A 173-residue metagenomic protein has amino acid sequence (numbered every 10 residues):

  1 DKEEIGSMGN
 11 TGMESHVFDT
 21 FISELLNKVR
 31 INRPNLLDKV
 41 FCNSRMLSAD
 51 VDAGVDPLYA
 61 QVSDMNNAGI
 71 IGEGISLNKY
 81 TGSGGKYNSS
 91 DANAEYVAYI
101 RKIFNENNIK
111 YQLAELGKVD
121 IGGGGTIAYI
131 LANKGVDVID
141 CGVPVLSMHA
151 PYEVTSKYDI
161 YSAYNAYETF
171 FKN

Functional and structural regions predicted by a protein language model:
D1-I70: Acidic/histidine-rich catalytic neighborhood of metal-dependent amide-processing enzymes
S7, S15, S23, S44 (+8 more regions): Generic serine detector
M13-T20, D91-Y99, G122-G125, Y158-N165: Conserved active-site and cofactor/substrate-binding residues in soluble primary-metabolism enzymes
S15, N32-R33, N93, L113 (+2 more regions): Alpha-helix initiation/capping motif
I22-R30, V55-D56, R101-F104, N108 (+2 more regions): Structural signal for hydrophobic packing residues in well-ordered secondary-structure cores of soluble enzyme domains
L26-N32, S76-G82, V143-V145, T169-N173: Short C-terminal domain-edge/linker segments immediately following a structured domain
D56-Y59, S63-Y152: Active-site-adjacent substrate-binding region of metalloamidase/peptidase-like peptide-processing proteins
V143-N173: His/Asp/Glu-rich mid-to-C-terminal helical/loop segments that flank catalytic regions of hydrolases
